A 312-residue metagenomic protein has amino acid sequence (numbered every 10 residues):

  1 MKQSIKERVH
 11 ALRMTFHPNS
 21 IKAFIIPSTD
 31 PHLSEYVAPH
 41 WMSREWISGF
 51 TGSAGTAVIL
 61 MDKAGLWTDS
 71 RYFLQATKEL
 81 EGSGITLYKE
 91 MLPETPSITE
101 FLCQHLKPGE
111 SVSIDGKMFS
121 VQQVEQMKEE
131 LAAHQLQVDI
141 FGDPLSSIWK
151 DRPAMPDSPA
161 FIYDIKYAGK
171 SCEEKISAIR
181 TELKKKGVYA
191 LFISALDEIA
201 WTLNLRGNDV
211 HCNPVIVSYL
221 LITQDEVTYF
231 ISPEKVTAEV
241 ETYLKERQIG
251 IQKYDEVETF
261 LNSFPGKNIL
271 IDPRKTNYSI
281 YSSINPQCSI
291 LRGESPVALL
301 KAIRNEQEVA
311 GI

Functional and structural regions predicted by a protein language model:
M1-L106, F119, Q123-S263: N-terminal accessory/capping or targeting/presequence segment of soluble
L102-C103, E110, I114, V240-R304: Conserved catalytic alpha/beta cores of large enzymes that bind or transform nucleotide phosphates and polynucleotides
P156-D164, G293-G311: Short His/Asp/Glu-rich catalytic/ion-coordination signatures at enzyme active sites or charged loops
